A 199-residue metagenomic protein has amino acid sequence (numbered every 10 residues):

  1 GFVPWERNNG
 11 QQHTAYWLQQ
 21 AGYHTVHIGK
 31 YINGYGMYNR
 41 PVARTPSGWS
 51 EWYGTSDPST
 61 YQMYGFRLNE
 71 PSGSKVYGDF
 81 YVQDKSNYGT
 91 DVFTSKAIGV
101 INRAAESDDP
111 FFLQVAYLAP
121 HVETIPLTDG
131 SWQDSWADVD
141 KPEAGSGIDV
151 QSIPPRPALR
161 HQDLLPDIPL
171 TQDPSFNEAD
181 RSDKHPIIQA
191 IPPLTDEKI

Functional and structural regions predicted by a protein language model:
G1, G29-I32, T55, Y77-D79 (+2 more regions): Catalytic cores of nucleotide-sugar-dependent glycosyltransferases that transfer UDP/GDP/TDP-activated
G1, W17-L18, A97, F111-Y117: Beta-strand elements within well-structured catalytic alpha/beta cores of enzymes that handle phosphate/sulfate esters
G1-H27, M37, S47, W52 (+1 more regions): Active-site segment of extracytoplasmic enzymes that catalyze sulfate/phosphate-ester chemistry
F2-Q12, Y77-F93, F176-A179: A short beta-strand-to-alpha-helix junction
Q12-Q20, S95-G99, D163: Solvent-exposed, polar/charged alpha-helical surfaces in well-ordered, non-transmembrane soluble domains, broadly
V26-G29, G34-G36, F112-A116: Outer-envelope exported proteins of Gram-negative bacteria
G36-V42: Metal-dependent catalytic neighborhoods of phosphoester/phosphodiester hydrolases
D57-K85, N102-D109, Q114-I199: Active-site-proximal cap/lid insertion segments
